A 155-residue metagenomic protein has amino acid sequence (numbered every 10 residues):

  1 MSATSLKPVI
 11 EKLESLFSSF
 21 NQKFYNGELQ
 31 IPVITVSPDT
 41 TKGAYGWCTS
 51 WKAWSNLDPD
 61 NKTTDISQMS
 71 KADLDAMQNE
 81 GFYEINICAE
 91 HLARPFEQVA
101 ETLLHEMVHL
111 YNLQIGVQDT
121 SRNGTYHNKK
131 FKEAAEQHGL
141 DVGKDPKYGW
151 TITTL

Functional and structural regions predicted by a protein language model:
A3-R94, Q114-L155: Metalloprotease/metallohydrolase-associated module, dominated by Zn2+-dependent proteases
Q98: Glycine-rich, basic loop-to-helix element that forms the pyrophosphate-binding segment of sugar-nucleotide handling
E101-Q114: Active-site recognition of the HExxH zinc-binding catalytic motif
